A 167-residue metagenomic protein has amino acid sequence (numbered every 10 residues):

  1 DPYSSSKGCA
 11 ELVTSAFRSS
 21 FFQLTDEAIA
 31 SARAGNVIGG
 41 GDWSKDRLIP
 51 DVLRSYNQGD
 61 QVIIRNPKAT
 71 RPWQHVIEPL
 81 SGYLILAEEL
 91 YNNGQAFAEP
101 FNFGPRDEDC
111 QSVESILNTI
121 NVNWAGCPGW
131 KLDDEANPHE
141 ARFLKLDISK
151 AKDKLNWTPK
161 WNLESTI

Functional and structural regions predicted by a protein language model:
D1, F103: Conserved helix-loop-beta element of the AMP-binding
P2-S4, G8-Y91, S115-N123: NAD(P)-dependent short-chain dehydrogenase/reductase
S31, W73, C110, K145 (+1 more regions): Short aromatic/basic micro-patch
G41-K45, D109, E140, P159: Residue-level signature of the cytosolic catalytic core of signaling kinases
K68, P105-D107: Structured beta->alpha junctions
V76, P100, A136-T158: Conserved C-terminal active-site "lid" loop/helix of NAD(P)H-dependent oxidoreductases that clamps the redox cofactor
A98-N102, Q111-L117, W124-F143: C-terminal "lid/loop" region of Rossmann-like NAD(P)-dependent oxidoreductases
L163-I167: Amphipathic terminal alpha-helices
